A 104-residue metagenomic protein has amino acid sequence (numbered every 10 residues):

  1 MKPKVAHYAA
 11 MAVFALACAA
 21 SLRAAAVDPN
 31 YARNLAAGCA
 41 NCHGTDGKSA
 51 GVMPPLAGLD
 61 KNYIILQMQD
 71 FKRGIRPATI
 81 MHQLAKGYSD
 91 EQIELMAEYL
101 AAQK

Functional and structural regions predicted by a protein language model:
M1-A6: N-terminal secretory signal peptides that target proteins for export/translocation
A9-A19: Bacterial N-terminal signal peptides
A17-A36, V52-P54, I65, D70 (+1 more regions): Electrostatic cytochrome c docking/interface patches
A32, G47-R76, H82-K86: Gly/Gly-Pro-rich "capping" loops immediately C-terminal to redox-active cysteine motifs in periplasmic/lumenal
A37-T45, M96: The canonical Cys-X-X-Cys-His
C42-S49, A101-A102: Detector for the c-type heme attachment site
K86-K104: C-terminal capping alpha-helices of c-type cytochrome domains
